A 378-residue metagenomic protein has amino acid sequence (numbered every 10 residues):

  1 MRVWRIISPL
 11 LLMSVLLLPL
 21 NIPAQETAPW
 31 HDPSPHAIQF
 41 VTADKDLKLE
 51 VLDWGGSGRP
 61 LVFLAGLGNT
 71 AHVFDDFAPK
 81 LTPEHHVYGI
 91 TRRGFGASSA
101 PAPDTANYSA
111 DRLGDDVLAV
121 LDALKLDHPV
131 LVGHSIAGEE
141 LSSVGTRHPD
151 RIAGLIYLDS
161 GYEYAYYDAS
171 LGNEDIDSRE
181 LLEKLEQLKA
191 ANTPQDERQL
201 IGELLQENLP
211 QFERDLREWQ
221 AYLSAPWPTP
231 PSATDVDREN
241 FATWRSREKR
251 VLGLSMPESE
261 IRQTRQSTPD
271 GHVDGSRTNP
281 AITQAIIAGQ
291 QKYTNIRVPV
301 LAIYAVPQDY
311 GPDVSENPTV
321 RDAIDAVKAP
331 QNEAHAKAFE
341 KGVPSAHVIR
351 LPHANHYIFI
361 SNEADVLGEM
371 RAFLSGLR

Functional and structural regions predicted by a protein language model:
S8-P19: Bacterial N-terminal signal peptides
A28-K48: N-terminal cap/lid segment of alpha/beta-hydrolase-fold proteins
S34, D44-K45, L52, R92-V132 (+1 more regions): Active-site loop/oxyanion-hole signature of alpha/beta-hydrolase fold enzymes
L47, L52-A100, R147, Y164: Conserved HGGG/HGGXW glycine-rich cap/lid loop of the alpha/beta-hydrolase fold
D127-S170: Conserved hydrolase catalytic core segment
I156-P194, Q199: Flexible "cap/lid" loop of the alpha/beta hydrolase fold
A225-G342, H347-R350: Conserved serine/cysteine hydrolase catalytic core
G342-R378: Catalytic active-site module of serine/aspartate enzymes centered on a nucleophile-bearing elbow/loop
